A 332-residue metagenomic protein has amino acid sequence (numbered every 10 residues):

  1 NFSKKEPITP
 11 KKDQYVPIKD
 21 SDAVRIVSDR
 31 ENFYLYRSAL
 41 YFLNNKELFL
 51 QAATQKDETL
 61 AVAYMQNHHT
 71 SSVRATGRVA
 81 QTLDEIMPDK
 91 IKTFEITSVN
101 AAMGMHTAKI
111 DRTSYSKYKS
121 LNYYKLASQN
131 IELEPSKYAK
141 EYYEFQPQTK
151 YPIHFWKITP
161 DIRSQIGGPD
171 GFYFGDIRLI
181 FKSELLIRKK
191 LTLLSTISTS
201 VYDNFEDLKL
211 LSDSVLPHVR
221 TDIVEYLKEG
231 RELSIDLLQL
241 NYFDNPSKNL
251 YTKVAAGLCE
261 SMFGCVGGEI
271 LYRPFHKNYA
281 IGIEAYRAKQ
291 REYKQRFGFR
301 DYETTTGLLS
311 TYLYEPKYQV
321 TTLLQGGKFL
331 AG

Functional and structural regions predicted by a protein language model:
N1, A63-Q66, W156-G168, L193-S195 (+6 more regions): Transmembrane beta-strand segments that form the barrel wall of outer-membrane beta-barrel proteins
N1-E6, I177-I187, D236-P246, C265-A285 (+2 more regions): Feature captures outer-membrane beta-barrel proteins of Gram-negative bacteria and organelles
K4-I8, A102-G104, S164-D170, V201-D207 (+5 more regions): Gram-negative outer-membrane beta-barrel proteins
I8-L240, D244, F297-G307: Outer-membrane beta-barrel initiation region
Y34-Y41, N45-E47, Q55-A61, S247 (+5 more regions): Exposed, low-structure sequence patches enriched in small/polar residues
A75, G175, S234, E260-G264 (+1 more regions): Short, glycine/acidic-rich beta->alpha junctions
R112-A127, V254-V266, Y272, Y314-L324: Short flexible/disordered coil segments
